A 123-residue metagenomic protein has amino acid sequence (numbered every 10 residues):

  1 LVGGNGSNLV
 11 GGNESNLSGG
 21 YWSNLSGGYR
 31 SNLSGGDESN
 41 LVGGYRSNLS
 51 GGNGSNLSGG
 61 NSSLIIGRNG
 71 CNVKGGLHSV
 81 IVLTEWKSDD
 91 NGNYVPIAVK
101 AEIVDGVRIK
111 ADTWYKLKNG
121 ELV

Functional and structural regions predicted by a protein language model:
L1-V123: Short, glycine-biased loop/turn motifs at secondary-structure junctions and in low-complexity Ser/Thr/Pro-rich termini
